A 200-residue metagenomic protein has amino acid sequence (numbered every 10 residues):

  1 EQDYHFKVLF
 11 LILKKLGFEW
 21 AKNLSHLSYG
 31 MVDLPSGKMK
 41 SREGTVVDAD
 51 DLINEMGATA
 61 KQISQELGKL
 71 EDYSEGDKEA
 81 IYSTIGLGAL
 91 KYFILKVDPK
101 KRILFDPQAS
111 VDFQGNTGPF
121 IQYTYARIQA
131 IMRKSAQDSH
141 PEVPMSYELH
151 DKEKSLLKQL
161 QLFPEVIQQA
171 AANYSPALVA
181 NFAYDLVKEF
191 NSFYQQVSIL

Functional and structural regions predicted by a protein language model:
Q2-L200: Non-catalytic interaction-recognition regions
